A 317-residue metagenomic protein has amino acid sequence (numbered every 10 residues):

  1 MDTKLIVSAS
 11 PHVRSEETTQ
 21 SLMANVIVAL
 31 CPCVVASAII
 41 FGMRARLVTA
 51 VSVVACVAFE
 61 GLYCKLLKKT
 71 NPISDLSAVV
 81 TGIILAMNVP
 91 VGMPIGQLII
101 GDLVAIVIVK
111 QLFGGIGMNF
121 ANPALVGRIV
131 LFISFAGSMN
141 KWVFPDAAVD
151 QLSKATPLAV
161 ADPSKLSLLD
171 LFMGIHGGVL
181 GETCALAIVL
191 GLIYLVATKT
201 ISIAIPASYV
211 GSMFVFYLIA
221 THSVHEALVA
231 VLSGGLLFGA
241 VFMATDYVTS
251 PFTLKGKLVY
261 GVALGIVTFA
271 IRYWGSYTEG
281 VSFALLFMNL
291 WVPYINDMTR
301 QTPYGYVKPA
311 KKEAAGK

Functional and structural regions predicted by a protein language model:
M1-L22, I271-K317: Cytosolic-side transmembrane-helix boundaries in multi-pass membrane proteins
M1-V57, A315-K317: N-terminal signal-anchor module of multipass membrane proteins
V28-C31, V54, L76-I84, I99 (+5 more regions): Hydrophobic alpha-helical segments embedded in the membrane of multi-pass proteins
G42-A55, G92-G101, L171, I175-A185 (+1 more regions): Structural signature of hydrophobic alpha-helical transmembrane segments
A58-T70, I106-M118, I188-T198, V241-S250: C-terminal ends of transmembrane helices
S77-A78, I83-V149: Membrane-interface helix-loop-helix junctions at boundaries between adjacent transmembrane segments
G117-V189: Long hydrophobic alpha-helical segments that form multi-pass transmembrane helix bundles in integral membrane proteins
F120, A124, P206, L228-L236 (+2 more regions): Loop-to-transmembrane alpha-helix initiation sites
